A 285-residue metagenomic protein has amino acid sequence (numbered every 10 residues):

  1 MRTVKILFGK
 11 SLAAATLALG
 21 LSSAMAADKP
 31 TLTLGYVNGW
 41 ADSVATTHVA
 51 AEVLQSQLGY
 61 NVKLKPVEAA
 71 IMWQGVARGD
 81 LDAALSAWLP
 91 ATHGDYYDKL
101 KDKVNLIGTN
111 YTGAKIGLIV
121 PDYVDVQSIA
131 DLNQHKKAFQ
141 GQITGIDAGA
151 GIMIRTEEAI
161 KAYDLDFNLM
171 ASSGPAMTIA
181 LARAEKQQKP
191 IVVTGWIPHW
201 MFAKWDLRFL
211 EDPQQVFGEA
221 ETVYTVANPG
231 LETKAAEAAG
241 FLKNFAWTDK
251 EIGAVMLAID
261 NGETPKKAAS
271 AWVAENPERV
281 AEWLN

Functional and structural regions predicted by a protein language model:
R2-A13: Bacterial N-terminal signal peptides that target proteins for export
A24-L34, N133-Q140, E278-N285: Immediate post-signal peptide segment of exported/extracytoplasmic ligand-binding proteins
K29-H48, A69: Extracytoplasmic "Venus flytrap"
W40-A41, K63-G75, L169-A180: Short helix-initiation/N-cap motifs at beta->coil->alpha
A50-G59, Q134-L169, A274: Ligand-binding cleft/hinge of the Venus flytrap
L85-L100, R183-R208: A ligand-binding cleft/hinge motif common to bilobed small-molecule-binding domains
D102-G149: A conserved helix-loop-strand patch within extracytoplasmic ligand-binding domains of the periplasmic binding
K115-D125, E221-K234: A bilobed periplasmic-binding-protein/Venus flytrap-type ligand-binding module shared by bacterial periplasmic
